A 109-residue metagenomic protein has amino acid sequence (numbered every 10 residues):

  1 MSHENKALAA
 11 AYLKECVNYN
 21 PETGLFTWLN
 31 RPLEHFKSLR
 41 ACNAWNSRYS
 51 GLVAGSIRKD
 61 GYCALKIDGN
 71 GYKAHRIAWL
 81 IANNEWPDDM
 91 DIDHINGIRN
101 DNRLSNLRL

Functional and structural regions predicted by a protein language model:
M1-I92, G97-L109: Conserved recognition-core residues within compact binding domains
